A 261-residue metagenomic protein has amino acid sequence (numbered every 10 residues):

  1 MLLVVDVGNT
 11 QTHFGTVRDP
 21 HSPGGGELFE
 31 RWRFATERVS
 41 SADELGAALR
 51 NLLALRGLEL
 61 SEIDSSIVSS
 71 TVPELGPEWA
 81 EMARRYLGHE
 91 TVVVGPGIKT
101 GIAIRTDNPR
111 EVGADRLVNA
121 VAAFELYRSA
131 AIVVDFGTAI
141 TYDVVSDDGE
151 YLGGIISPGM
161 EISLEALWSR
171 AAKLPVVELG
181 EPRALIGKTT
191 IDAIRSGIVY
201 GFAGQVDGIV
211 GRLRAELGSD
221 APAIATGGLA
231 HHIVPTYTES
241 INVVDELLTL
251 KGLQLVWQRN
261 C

Functional and structural regions predicted by a protein language model:
M1-N51, G149-P175, G180-E181: Short glycine-rich, Thr/Ser-proximal phosphate-binding strand/loop in the N-terminal lobe of ATP-dependent enzymes
L2-D6, I67, A131-D135, I224: Short glycine-aspartate micro-motif
L2-V5, T36, S40, A166-C261: ATP-binding/phosphotransfer module of carbohydrate and carboxylate kinases, centering on a glycine-rich
T12-V17, V133, I140-V145: Short beta-strand scaffold segments in enzyme catalytic cores
E44-R56, Q205, I209-V210: Short, well-ordered amphipathic alpha-helical segments that serve as non-catalytic structural scaffolds within diverse
A54-V112, D148-G154, G159-M160, K188-V199 (+3 more regions): Short beta-strand-loop/turn "lid" adjacent to the catalytic site in phosphate-handling enzymes
T100-A131, Q254-C261: Conserved phosphate-binding catalytic cores of ATP/NTP-utilizing and phosphoryl-transfer enzymes
